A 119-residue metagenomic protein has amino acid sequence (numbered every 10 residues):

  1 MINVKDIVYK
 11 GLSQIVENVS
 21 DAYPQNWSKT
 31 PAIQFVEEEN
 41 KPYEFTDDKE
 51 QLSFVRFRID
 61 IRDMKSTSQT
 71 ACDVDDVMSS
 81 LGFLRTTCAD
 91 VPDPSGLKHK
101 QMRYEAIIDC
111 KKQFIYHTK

Functional and structural regions predicted by a protein language model:
M1-F45, K49, S66: Small/polar-rich, solvent-exposed N-terminal microdomains that initiate assembly or binding
M1-I7, N40-F54, C88-K119: Short, charged interaction patches at domain edges and termini
Y9, F83-T86: Short, charged low-complexity linear motifs
N18-D21, T86-D90: A short linear hydrophobic-aromatic micro-motif
V36, R58-R62, R103-I107: Residue-level recognition of well-ordered beta-strand positions that form the cores of beta-sheet-rich folds across
I59-F83: Mid-chain, well-packed structural core segment of small domains
